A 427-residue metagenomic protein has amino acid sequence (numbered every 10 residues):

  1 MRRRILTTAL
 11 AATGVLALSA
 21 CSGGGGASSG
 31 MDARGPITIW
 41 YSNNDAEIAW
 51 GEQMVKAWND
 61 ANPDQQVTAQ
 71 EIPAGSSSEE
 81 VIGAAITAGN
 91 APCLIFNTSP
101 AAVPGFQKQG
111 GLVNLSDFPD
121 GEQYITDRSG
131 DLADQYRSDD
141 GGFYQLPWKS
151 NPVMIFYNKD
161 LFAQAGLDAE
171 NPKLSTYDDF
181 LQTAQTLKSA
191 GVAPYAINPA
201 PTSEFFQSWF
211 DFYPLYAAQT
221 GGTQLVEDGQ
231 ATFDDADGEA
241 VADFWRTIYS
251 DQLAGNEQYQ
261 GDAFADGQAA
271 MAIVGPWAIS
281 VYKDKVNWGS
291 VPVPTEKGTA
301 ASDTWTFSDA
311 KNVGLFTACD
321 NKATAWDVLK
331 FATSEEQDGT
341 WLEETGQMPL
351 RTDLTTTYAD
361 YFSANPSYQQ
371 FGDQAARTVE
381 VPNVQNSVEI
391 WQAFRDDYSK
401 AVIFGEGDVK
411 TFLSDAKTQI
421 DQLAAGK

Functional and structural regions predicted by a protein language model:
M1-T38, D60, T418-K427: Short, low-complexity disordered leader/linker segments with a strong preference for bacterial N-terminal type II
A57, A61-R128, Q164-G166, A270-M271 (+4 more regions): Extracytoplasmic "Venus flytrap"/periplasmic binding protein-like
D60, A165, D243, T247-A254 (+2 more regions): Extracytoplasmic/periplasmic substrate-recognition and gating elements
P92-C93, Y124-F162, A301-W305, R377-V384: A structural signal for short loop-to-beta-strand junctions that line the ligand-binding cleft of periplasmic/secreted
S99-P152, V291-P292, F362-S363, D373: Hinge/lid segment of periplasmic solute-binding proteins
Y136, E343-D396, K400: Long, aromatic- and glycine/proline-rich binding clefts that accommodate carbohydrate-like moieties
G142-W148, V153, A163, D178-Q230 (+1 more regions): Extracytoplasmic/periplasmic solute-binding protein
Q182-L187, E227-N256: Glycine-centered hinge/linker elements that transmit conformational signals in sensory and ligand-binding systems
